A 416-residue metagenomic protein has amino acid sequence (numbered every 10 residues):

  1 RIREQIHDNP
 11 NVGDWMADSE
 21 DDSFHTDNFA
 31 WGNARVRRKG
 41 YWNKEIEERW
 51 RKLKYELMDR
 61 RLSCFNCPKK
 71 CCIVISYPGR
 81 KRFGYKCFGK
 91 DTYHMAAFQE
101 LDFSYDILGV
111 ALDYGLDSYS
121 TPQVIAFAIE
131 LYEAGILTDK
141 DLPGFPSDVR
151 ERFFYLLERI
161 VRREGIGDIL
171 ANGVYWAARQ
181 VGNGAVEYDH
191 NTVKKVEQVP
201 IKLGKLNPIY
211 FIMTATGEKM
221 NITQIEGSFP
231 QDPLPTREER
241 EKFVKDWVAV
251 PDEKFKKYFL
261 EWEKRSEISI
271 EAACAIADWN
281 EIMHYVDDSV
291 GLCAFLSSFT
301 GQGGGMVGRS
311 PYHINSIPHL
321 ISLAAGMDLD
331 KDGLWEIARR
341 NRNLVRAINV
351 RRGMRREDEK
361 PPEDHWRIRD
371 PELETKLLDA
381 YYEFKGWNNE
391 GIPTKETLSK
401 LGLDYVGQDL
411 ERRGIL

Functional and structural regions predicted by a protein language model:
R1-L416: Extended C-terminal regions of large enzymes
